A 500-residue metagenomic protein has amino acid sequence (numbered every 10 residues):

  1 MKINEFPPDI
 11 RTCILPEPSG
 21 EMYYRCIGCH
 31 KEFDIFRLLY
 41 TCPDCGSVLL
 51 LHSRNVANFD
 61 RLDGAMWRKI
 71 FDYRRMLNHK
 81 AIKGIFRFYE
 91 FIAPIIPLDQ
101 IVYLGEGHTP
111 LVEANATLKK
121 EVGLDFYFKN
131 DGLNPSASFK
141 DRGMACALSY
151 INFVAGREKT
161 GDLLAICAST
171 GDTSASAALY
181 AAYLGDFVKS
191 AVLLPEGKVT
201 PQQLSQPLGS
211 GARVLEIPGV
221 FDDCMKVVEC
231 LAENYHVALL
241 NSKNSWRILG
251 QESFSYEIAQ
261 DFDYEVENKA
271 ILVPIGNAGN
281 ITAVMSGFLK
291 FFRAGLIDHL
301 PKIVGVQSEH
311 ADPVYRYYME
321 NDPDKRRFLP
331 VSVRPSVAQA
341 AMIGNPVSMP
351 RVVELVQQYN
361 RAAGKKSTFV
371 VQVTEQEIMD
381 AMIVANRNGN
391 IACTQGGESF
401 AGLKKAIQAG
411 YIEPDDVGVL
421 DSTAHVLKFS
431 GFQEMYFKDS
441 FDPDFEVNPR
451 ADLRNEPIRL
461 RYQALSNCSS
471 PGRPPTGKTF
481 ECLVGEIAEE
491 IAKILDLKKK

Functional and structural regions predicted by a protein language model:
T12-Y103: N-terminal juxtadomain amphipathic helix that follows a signal peptide/anchor or precedes a small N-terminal auxiliary
A81-R157: Positively charged, low-complexity intrinsically disordered leader regions
H108, Q203-S205, L215, G219-L239 (+3 more regions): Active-site/ligand-binding loops adjacent to catalytic centers
D141-A147, I166-L184, T200-Q202, N277-V284 (+2 more regions): Short glycine/serine/threonine-rich phosphate/pyrophosphate-binding segments that cradle anionic phosphate groups
S149-R157, A175-F187, L289, A401-Y411: Alpha-helix C-terminal capping segments
R157-Y180, F187-P195, E267-N280, I303 (+1 more regions): A short, small-residue-rich loop immediately preceding and capping a beta-strand
C230-G295, M379-I383: Active-site/ligand-binding-proximal alpha/beta "capping" segment
E375-F432: Claisen-condensing/thiolase-fold acyl-transfer catalytic domains that form or cleave C-C bonds in fatty acid
